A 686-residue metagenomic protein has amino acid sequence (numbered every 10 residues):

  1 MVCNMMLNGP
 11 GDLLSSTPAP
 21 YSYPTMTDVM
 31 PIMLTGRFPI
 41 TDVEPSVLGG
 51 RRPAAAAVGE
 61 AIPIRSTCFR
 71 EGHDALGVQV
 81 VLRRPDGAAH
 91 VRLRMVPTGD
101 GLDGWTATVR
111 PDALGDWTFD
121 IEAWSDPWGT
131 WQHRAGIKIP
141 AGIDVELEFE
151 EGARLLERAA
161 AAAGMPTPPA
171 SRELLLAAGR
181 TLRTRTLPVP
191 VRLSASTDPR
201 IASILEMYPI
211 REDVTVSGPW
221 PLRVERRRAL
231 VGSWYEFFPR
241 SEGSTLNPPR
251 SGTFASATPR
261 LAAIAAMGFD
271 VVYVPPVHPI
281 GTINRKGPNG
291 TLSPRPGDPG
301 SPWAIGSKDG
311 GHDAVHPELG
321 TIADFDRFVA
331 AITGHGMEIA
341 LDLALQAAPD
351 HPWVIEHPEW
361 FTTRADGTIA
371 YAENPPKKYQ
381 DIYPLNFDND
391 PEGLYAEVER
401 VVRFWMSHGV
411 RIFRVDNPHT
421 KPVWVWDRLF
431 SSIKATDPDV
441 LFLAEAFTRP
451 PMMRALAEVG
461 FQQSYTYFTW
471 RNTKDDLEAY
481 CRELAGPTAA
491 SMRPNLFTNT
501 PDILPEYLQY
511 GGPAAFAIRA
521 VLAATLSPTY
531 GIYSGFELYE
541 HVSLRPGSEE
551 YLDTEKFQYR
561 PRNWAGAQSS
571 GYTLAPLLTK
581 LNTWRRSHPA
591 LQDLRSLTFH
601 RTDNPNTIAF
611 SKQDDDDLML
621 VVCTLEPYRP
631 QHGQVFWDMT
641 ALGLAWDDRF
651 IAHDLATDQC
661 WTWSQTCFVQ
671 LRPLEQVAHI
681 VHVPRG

Functional and structural regions predicted by a protein language model:
V2-S16, S22-D270, P279, I332 (+5 more regions): Carbohydrate-interacting/catalytic domains
E44-S46, P275, D416: Solvent-exposed beta-strand sheet faces enriched in polar/charged residues
S125-G129, G281-N284, P349-H351, P451-R454: Flexible glycine/acidic-rich beta-alpha junction loops that bind and position SAM and/or redox cofactors in anaerobic
G136-I137, N289-L292, E356-H357, F430-S432 (+2 more regions): Glycine-rich, phosphate-binding/catalytic loops in enzymes
R240-E338, L394-E397, W426, P513 (+1 more regions): Aromatic- and glycine-enriched glycan-recognition loops and surfaces that form the carbohydrate-binding subsites
P276-P288, L343-W360: Aromatic-lined carbohydrate-binding surfaces of glycoside hydrolases
R285, W424-R428, H632-Q634: Generic recognition of short, well-ordered alpha-helical segments
P302-A330, M337, A347-S534, L538-G566 (+7 more regions): Alpha-amylase-like alpha-glycosidases and glucanotransferases acting on alpha-linked glucans and related
